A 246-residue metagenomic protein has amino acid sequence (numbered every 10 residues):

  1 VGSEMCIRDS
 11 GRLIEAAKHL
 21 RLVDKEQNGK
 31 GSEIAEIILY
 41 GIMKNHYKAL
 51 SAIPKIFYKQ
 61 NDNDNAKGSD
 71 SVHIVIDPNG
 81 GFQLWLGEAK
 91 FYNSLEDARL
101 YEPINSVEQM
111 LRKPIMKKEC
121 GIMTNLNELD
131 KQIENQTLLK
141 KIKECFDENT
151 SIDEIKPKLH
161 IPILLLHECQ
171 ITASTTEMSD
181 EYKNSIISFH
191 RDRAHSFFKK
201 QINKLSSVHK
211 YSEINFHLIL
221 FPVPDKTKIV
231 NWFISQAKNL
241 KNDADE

Functional and structural regions predicted by a protein language model:
V1-I7: Short, small-residue-biased leader/transition segments that mark boundaries at the very start of proteins
A16-I38, Y58-N61: A short, highly charged nucleic-acid-interacting micro-segment common to nuclease and nuclease-linked defense proteins
M43, S71-H73, L84-F91: Conserved catalytic cores of phosphodiester-cleaving nucleases, focusing on short active-site segments
Y47-N63: A short acidic/basic microdomain associated with nuclease active sites
D64-G68: A short, glycine/Asx- and small/polar-enriched loop/turn that sits immediately N-terminal to a beta-strand
D77-F82: Short, solvent-exposed loop/turn segments that connect beta-strands within catalytic domains and beta-strand-rich
R99-I187: Acidic, metal/cofactor-coordinating or nucleic-acid-engaging core segments within structured domains
E177-E246: Extended, charged low-complexity segments that frequently continue into or abut oligomerization scaffolds
